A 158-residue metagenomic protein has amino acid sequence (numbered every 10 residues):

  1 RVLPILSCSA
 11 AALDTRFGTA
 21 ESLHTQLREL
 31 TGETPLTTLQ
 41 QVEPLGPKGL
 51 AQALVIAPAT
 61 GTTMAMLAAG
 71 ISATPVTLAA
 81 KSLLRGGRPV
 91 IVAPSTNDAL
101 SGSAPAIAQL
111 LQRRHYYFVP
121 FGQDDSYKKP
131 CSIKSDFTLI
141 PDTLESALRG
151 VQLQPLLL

Functional and structural regions predicted by a protein language model:
R1-T74, L78-V90, S95-L158: A cross-family phosphate/adenosyl-ligand binding-site feature
